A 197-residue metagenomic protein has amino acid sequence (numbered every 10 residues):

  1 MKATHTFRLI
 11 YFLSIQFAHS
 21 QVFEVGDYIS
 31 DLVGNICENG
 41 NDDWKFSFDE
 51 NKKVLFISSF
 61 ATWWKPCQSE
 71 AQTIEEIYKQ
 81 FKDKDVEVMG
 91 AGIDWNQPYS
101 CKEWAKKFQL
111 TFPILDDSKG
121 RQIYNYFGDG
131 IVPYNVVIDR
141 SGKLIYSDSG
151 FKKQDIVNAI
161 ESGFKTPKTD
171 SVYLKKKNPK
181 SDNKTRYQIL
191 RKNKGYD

Functional and structural regions predicted by a protein language model:
M1-E24: Bacterial Sec-dependent N-terminal signal peptides
Q21-I36, K165-D197: Non-globular targeting/processing and membrane-anchoring segments
D31-V54: A short beta-strand-turn-helix
K53-L55, S59-W63, I131: Short pre-active-site segment immediately N-terminal to redox-active cysteine/selenocysteine motifs in thiol-based
F56-I57, V88, N135: Hydrophobic beta-strand anchors of alpha/beta hydrolase catalytic cores
S59-E76: Conserved redox-active cysteine motifs that mediate thiol-disulfide chemistry, especially di-cysteine Cys-X(1-2)-Cys
Q72, K79-Q122, D129-V132: Conserved segment of the thioredoxin-like fold in thiol-based oxidoreductases
K107-L110, S118-S162: Thiol/disulfide oxidoreductase modules built on the thioredoxin-like
